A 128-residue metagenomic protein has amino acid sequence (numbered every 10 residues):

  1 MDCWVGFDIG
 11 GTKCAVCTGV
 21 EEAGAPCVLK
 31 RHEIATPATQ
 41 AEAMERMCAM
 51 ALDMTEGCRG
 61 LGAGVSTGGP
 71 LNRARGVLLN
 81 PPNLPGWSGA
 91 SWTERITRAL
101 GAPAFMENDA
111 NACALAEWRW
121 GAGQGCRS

Functional and structural regions predicted by a protein language model:
D2-D8, G60-G64, F105, S128: Short glycine-aspartate micro-motif
D2-E45, G57, V77-L78: Short glycine-rich, Thr/Ser-proximal phosphate-binding strand/loop in the N-terminal lobe of ATP-dependent enzymes
T12, G68-L71: Short glycine-rich anion-binding loops that position phosphate/pyrophosphate groups of nucleotides and phosphorylated
A35-P37, G62, G86-W87: A short acidic/small-residue loop/turn micro-motif
A41-C48, L52, N72-S128: Glycine-rich phosphate-binding loop and adjoining helix at the ATP-binding site of ATP-dependent phosphoryl-transfer
C58-R59, L100: Residues at helix C-cap/C′ positions in short coil/turn segments immediately following an alpha-helix
